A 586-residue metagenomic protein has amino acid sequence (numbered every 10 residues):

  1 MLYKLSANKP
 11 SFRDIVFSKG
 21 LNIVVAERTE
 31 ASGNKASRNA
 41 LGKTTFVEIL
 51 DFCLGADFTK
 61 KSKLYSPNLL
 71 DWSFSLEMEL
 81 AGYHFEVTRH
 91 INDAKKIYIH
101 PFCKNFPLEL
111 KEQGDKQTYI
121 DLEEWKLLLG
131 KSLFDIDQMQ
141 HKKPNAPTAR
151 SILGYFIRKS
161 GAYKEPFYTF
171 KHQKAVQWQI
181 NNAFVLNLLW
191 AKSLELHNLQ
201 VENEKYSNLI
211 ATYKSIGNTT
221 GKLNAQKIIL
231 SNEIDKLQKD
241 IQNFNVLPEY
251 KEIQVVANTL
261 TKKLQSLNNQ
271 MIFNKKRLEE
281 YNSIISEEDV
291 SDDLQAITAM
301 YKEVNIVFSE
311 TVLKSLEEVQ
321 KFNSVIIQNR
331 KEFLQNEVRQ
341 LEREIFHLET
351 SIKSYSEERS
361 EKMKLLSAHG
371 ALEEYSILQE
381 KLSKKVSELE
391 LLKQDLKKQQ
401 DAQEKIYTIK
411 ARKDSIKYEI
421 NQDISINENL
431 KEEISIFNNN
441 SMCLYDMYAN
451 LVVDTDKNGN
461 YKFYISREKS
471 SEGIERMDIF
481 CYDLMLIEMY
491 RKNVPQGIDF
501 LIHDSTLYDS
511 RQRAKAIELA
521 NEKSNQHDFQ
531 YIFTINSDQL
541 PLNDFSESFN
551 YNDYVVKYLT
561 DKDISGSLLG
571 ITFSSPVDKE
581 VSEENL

Functional and structural regions predicted by a protein language model:
M1-Y83: Extreme N-terminal "head/tail" segments of very large remodeling/mechanoenzyme assemblies
G33-G42, N460-D483, T506-Q512: Conserved ABC ATPase signature
C53, I474-D499: GG-anchored amphipathic helix commonly corresponding to the ABC/SMC/Rad50 NBD signature/C-loop
S75-E77, A81-P101: Gly/Lys-enriched N-terminal cap/neck module of very large, oligomeric protein machines
N92-Y206: Extended, charged alpha-helical "arm/stalk" segments used for dimerization and assembly in large NTPase-driven machines
Q177-L186, W190-E432: Extended, charged coiled-coil helical stalks used as long, distance-spanning scaffolds in large assemblies
K384-A449, V453-S470, G497-Y508: Charged, surface-exposed helical/loop "interaction arms" that form contiguous linear patches used for dimerization
A516-L586: C-terminal lobe/lid and adjacent interdomain/linker elements of RecA-like ASCE P-loop ATPase modules
